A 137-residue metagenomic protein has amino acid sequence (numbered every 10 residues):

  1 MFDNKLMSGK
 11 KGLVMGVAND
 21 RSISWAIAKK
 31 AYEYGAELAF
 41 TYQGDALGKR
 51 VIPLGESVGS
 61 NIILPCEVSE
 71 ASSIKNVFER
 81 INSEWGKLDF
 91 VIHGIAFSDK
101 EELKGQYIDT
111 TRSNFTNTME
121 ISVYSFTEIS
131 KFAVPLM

Functional and structural regions predicted by a protein language model:
F2-F40: Canonical Rossmann dinucleotide-binding motif of NAD(H)/NADP(H)-dependent dehydrogenases/reductases, specifically
R21, E70, F97-G105: Short beta->alpha connector loops of Rossmann-like oxidoreductase domains
G44-L47: Helix N-cap at the beta1-alpha1 junction of Rossmann-like dinucleotide-binding domains, i.e., the first residues
G55-S72: Rossmann-fold cofactor-recognition segment
C66, L88-E101, S122: Rossmann-fold scaffold of SDR-type NAD(P)-dependent oxidoreductases
S69-E84: Conserved Rossmann-fold cofactor-binding substructure of NAD(P)-dependent oxidoreductases
E79, S83, N117-M137: Amphipathic alpha-helical dimer-interface segment in Rossmann-like NAD(P)H-dependent oxidoreductases
D89, K104-E128: Catalytic Tyr-X3-Lys loop
